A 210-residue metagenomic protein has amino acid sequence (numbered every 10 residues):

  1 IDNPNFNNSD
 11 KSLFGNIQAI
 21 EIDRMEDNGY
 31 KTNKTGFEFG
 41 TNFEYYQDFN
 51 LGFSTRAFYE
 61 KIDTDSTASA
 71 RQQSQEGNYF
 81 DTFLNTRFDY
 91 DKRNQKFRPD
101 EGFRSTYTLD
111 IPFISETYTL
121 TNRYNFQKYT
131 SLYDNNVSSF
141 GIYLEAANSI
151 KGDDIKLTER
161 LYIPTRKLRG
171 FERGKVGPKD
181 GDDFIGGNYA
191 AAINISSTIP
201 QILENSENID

Functional and structural regions predicted by a protein language model:
I1-D2, I195: Extended, compositionally biased low-complexity polar/Lys-Gly-rich tracts and adjacent boundary/linker regions are
N3-E76: Transmembrane beta-barrel wall of Gram-negative outer-membrane proteins
F14-Q18, G52-F58, T106-D110, G141-E145 (+1 more regions): Transmembrane beta-strands of outer-membrane beta-barrel proteins
A68-N208: C-terminal outer-membrane beta-barrel translocator/porin domains of Gram-negative envelope proteins and their
